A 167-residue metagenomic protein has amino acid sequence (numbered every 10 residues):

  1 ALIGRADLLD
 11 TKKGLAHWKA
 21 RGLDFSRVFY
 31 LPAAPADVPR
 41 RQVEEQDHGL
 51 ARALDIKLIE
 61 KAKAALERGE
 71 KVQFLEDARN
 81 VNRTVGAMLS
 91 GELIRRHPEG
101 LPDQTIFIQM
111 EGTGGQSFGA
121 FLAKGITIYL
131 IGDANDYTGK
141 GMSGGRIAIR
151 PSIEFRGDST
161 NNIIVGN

Functional and structural regions predicted by a protein language model:
G4-N167: Long, distal/terminal scaffolding or interaction modules with repetitive or compositionally biased sequence
